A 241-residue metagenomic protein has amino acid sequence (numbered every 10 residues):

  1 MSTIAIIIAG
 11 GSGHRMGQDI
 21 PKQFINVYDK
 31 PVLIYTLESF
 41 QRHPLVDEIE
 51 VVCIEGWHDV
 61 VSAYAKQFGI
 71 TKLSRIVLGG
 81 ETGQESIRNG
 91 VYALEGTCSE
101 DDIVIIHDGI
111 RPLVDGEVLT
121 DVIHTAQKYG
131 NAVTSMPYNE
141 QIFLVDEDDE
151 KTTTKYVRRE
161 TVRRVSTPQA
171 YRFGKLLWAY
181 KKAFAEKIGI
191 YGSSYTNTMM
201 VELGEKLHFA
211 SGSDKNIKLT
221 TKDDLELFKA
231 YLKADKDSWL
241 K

Functional and structural regions predicted by a protein language model:
S2-V60: N-terminal glycine-rich phosphate-binding loop and ensuing alpha1 helix
I7, L33, G90, D108 (+3 more regions): Residue-level signal for inorganic ion chemistry
N26, L113, Y156, A170 (+1 more regions): Short aromatic/basic micro-patch
I34-D101: Conserved N-terminal catalytic core of the sugar/cofactor nucleotidyltransferase
D47-I49, G130-N131, K206: Residues at the starts of beta-strands that form the adenosine-phosphate
T82-E147, S166: Conserved beta-loop-beta/alpha segment of the NTase-like Rossmann-fold superfamily that binds/positions NTPs
L144-Q169: Short, flexible, basic/aromatic active-site loop/helix in glycosyltransferases
R163-K241: Conserved alpha/beta core of the MobA/IspD/sugar-nucleotide pyrophosphorylase nucleotidyltransferase superfamily
